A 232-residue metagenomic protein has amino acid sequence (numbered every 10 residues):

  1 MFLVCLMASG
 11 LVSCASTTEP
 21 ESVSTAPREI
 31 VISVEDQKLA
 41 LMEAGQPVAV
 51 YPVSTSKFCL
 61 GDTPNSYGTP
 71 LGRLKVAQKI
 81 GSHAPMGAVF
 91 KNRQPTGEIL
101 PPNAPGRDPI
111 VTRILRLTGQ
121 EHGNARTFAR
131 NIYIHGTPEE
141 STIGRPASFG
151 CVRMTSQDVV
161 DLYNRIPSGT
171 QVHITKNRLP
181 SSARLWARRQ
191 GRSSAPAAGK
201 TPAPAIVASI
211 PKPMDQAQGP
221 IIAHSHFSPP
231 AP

Functional and structural regions predicted by a protein language model:
M1-F2: Bacterial N-terminal signal peptides that target proteins for export
G10-S13: C-terminal motif of bacterial Sec signal peptides marking the signal peptidase cleavage site
T18-L60: A structural motif detector for short, solvent-exposed N-terminal "entry" segments of globular domains
T18-P20, P64-S66, A84-P232: Exported/periplasmic cell-wall-interacting domains
A26, P47, P70, P109-V111 (+1 more regions): A short, polar/charged loop/turn motif at coil->beta-strand junctions and beta-hairpin connectors
E29-S33, K38-A40, V50-P52, K75-A77 (+4 more regions): Soluble periplasmic/extracytoplasmic beta-strand elements of cell-envelope proteins
P52-A84: Electropositive
